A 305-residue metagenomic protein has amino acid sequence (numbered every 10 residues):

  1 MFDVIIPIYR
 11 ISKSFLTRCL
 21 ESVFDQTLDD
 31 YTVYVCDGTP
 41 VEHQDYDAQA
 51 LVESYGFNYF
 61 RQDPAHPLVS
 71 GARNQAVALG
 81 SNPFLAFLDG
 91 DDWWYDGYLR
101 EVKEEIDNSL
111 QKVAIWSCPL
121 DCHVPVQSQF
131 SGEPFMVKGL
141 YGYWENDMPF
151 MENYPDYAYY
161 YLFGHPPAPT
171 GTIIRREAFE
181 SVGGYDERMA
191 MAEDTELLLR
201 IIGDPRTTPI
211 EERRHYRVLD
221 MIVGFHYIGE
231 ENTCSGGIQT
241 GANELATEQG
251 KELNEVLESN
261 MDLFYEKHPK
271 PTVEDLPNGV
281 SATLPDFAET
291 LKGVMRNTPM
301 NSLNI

Functional and structural regions predicted by a protein language model:
M1-E244, E255: Nucleotide-sugar donor-binding/catalytic module of glycosyltransferases that assemble extracellular/cell-envelope
G241-E255, S259, F264: Active-site-adjacent helix/loop segment of glycosyltransferases that harbors family-specific signature motifs
D262-I305: Membrane-interface aromatic/basic loop that binds lipid-linked glycans or pyrophosphate carriers, typified by
